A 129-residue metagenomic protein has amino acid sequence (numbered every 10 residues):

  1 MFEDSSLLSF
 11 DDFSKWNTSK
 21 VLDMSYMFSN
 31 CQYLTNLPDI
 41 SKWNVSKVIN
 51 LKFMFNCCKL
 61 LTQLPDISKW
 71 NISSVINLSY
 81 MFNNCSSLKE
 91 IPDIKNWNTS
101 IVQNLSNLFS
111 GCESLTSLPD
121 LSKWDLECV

Functional and structural regions predicted by a protein language model:
M1-V129: Negatively charged
